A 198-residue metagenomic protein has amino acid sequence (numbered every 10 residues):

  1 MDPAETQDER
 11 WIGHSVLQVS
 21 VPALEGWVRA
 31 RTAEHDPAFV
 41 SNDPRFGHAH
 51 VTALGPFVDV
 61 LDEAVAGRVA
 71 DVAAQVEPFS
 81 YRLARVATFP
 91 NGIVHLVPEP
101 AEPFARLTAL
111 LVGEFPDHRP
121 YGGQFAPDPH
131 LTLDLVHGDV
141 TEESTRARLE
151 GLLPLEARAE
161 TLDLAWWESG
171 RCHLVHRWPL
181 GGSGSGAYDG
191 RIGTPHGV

Functional and structural regions predicted by a protein language model:
M1-S80, A101-E160, H173-V198: Basic, often amphipathic N-terminal segments
G55, V97-P98, W166: Pocket-edge structural micro-motifs
V58, A87-F89, I93-H95, E102-F104: Short, catalytically relevant binding-site loops at active-site mouths
A84-G92, P129, D163-C172: Short proline/glycine- and acidic-rich turn/helix-capping motifs at secondary-structure junctions
I93, V97, F125-A126: Charge-rich, low-complexity N-terminal segments
